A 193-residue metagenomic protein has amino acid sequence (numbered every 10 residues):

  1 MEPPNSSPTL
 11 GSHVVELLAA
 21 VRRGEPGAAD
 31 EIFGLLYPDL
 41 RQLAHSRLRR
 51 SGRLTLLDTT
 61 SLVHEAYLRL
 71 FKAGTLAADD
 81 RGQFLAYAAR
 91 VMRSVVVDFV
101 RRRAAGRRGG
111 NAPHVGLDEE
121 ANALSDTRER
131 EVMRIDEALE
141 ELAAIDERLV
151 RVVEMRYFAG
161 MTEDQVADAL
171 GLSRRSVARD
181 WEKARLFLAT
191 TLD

Functional and structural regions predicted by a protein language model:
M1-D193: Intrinsic, short, N-terminal disordered tails of RNA polymerase sigma-factor systems
